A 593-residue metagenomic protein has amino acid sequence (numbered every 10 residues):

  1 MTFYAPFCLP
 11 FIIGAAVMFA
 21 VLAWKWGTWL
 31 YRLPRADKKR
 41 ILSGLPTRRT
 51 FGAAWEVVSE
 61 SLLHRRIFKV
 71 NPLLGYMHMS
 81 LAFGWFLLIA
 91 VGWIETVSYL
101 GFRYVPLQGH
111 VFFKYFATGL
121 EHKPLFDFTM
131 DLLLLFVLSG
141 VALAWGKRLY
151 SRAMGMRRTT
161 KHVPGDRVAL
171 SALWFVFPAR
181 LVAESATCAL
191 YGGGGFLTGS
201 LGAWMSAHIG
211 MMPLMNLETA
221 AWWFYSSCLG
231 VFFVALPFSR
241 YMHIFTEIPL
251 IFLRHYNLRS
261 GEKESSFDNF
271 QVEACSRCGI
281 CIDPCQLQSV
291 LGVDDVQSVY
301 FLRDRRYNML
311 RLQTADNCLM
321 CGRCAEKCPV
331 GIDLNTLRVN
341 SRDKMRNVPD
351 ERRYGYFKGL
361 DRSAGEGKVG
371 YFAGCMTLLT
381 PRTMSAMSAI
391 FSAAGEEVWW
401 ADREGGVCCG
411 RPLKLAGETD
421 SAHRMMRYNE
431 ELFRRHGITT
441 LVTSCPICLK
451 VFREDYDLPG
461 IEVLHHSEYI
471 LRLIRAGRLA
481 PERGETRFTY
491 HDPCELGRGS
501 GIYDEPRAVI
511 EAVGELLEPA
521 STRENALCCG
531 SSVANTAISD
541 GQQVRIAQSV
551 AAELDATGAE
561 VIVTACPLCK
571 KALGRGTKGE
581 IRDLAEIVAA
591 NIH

Functional and structural regions predicted by a protein language model:
M1-S266, M345: Membrane-embedded alpha-helical bundles of multi-pass integral membrane proteins
A16, F51, F128, L135-L138 (+20 more regions): Active-site-proximal structural scaffolding
K69-G75, Q288, D316, R353-Y354: Short coil/turn segments at secondary-structure boundaries
P72, V272-E273: Short linear elements at protein peripheries
M205-M212, G261-K263, N269-V272, E326-K327 (+1 more regions): Iron-sulfur cluster-binding electron-transfer modules in prokaryotic oxidoreductases
L214-N216, D268-F270, R303-Q313, I474: Active-site-adjacent structural elements in folded domains
H243-T246, S276, I280-R306, L312-M345 (+2 more regions): Iron-sulfur cluster-binding cysteine motifs and their immediate structural context in ferredoxin-like electron-transfer
I244-F267, V290-N308, S385, Y503-A512 (+1 more regions): Short, charged low-complexity linear segments at domain edges
